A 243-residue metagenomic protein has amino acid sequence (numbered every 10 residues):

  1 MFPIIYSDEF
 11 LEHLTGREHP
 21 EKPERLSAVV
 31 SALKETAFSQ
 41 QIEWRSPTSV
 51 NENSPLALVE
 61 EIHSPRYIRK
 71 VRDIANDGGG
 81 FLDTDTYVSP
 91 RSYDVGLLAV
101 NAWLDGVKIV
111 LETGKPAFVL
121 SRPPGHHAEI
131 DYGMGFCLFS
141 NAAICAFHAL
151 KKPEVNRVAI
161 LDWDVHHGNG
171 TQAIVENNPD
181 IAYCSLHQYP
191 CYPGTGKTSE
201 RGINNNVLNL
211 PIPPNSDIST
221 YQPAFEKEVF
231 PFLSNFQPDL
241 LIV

Functional and structural regions predicted by a protein language model:
M1-V243: HDAC/HDAC-like amidohydrolase catalytic core signature
